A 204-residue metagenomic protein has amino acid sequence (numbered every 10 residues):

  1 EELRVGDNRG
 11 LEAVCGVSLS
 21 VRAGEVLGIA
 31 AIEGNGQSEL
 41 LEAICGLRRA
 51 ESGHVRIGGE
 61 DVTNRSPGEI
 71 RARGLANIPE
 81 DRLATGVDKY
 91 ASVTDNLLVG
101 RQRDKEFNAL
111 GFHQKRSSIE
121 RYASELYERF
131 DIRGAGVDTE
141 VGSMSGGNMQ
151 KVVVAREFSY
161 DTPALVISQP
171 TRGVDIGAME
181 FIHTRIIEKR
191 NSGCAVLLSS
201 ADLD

Functional and structural regions predicted by a protein language model:
E1-D204: Glycine-rich phosphate-binding loops of nucleotide-dependent enzymes
